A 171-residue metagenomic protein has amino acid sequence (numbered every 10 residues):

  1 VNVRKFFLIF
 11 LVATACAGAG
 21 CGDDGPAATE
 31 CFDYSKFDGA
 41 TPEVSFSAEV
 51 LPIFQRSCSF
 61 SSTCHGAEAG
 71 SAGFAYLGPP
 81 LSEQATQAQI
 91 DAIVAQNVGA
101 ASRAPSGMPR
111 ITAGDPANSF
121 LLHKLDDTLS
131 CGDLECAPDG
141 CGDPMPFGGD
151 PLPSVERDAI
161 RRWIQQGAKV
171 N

Functional and structural regions predicted by a protein language model:
V1-G20: Sec-dependent bacterial lipoprotein signal peptides
A19-N171: Aromatic- and Gly/Pro-enriched helix-to-coil junctions and flexible linker segments
